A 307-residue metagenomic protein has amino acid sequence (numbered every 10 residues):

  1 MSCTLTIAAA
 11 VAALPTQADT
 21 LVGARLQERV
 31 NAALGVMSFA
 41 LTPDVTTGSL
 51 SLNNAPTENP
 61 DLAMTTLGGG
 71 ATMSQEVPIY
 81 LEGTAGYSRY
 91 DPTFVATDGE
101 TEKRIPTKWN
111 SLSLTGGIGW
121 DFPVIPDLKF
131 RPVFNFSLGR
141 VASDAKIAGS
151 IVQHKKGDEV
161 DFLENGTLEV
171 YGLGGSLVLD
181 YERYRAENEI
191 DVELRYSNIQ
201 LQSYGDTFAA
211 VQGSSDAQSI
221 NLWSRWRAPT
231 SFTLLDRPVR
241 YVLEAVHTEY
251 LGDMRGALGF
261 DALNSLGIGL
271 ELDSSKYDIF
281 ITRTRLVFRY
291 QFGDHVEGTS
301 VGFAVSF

Functional and structural regions predicted by a protein language model:
L14-E102: Short glycine/proline- and aromatic-enriched beta-strand/turn motifs that initiate or cap beta-hairpins
S51-L62, Y90-S111, V141-V170, L201-T207 (+2 more regions): Extracellular/periplasm-exposed beta-strand and loop segments of Gram-negative cell-envelope proteins, dominated by
N59-L67, V77-I79, K108-L114, L128 (+4 more regions): Residues that define the transmembrane beta-barrel architecture of outer-membrane proteins
L67-M73, L114-F122, G175-R183, L194-N198 (+4 more regions): Residues on the lipid-exposed face of transmembrane beta-strands in outer-membrane beta-barrel proteins
A71-Y80, P123-F130, E182-I190, T230-R240 (+1 more regions): Short loop/turn motifs that connect adjacent beta-strands in outer-membrane beta-barrel proteins
I79-G83, F130-F136, L173-G175, N188-Y196 (+5 more regions): Transmembrane beta-strands of outer-membrane beta-barrel proteins
A85-D91, W120-F122, F136-D144, Y181-R185 (+5 more regions): Transmembrane beta-strands of outer-membrane beta-barrel pores
Y204, A209-F307: Outer membrane beta-barrel transmembrane domains
